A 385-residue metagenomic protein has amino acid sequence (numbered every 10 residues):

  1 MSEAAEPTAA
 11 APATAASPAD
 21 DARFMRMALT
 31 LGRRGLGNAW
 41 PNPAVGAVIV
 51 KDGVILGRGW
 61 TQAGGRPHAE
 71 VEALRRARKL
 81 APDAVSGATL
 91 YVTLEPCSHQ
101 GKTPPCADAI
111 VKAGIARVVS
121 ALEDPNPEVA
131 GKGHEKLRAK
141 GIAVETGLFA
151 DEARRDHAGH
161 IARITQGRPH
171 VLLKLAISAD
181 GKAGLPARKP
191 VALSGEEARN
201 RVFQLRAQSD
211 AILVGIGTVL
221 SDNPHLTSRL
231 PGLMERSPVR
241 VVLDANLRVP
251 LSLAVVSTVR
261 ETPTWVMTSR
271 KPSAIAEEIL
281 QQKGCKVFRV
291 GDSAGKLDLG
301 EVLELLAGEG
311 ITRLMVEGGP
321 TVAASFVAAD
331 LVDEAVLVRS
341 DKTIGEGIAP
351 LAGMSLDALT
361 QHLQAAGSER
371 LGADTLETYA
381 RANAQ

Functional and structural regions predicted by a protein language model:
S2-P43, R58, K102, H170-V171 (+1 more regions): Enzymes that bind and transform nitrogen-containing heteroaromatic metabolites
M27, R76, A109, R155-D156 (+1 more regions): Generic alpha-helical secondary-structure signal
N38-P41, G65-R66, H134, L148-A176 (+1 more regions): Proteins enriched for Cys/Gly/acidic motifs involved in redox and nucleic-acid/cofactor modification
G46: Helix-turn-helix
I49-E152, V239, W265, R270 (+1 more regions): Zn2+-dependent cytidine deaminase-like catalytic core
D52-G59, E152-T165, P250, A254-T264: A short, flexible N-terminal coil/short beta segment enriched in small residues
E70, R76, A113, K132 (+5 more regions): A generic membrane alpha-helix/interface feature
D83-S86, A113, Q166, A207 (+2 more regions): Structured loop/turn residues at beta-strand edges in well-structured enzyme cores
